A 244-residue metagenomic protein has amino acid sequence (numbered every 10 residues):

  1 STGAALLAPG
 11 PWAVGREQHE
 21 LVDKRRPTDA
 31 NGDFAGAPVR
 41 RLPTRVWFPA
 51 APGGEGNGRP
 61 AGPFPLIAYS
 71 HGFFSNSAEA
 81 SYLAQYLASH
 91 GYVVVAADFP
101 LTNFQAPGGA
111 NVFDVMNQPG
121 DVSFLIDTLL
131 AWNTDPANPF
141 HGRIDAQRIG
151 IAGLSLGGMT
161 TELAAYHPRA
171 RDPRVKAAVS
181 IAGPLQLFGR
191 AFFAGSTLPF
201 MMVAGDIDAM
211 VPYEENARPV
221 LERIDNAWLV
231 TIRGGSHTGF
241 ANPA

Functional and structural regions predicted by a protein language model:
T2-A68, E79, Y86-H90: Domain-level recognition of soluble alpha/beta enzyme cores, biased toward histidine phosphatases/phosphomutases
R45, P65-L66, A88-P100, A177 (+1 more regions): A fold-wide structural signal in alpha/beta-hydrolase
P60-A61, F74-L101, L221: Short amphipathic alpha-helix adjacent to the substrate-entry channel of hydrolases
P65-G72, D98, A182, A204-G205 (+1 more regions): The conserved beta1-alpha1 loop
E79, N111-Q147, L163: Alpha/beta-hydrolase active-site loop
G153-G157, T161: Gly/Ala-rich beta-loop-alpha elbow adjacent to hydrolase catalytic centers
A164-V175: Conserved hydrolase catalytic core segment
P173-H237: The feature captures the conserved acid-bearing segment of alpha/beta-hydrolase catalytic domains
